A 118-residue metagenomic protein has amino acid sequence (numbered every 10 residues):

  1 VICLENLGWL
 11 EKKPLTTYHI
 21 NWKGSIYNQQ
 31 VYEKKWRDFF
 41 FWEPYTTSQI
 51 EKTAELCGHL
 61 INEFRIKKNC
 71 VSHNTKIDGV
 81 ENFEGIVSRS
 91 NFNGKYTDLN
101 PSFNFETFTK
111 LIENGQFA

Functional and structural regions predicted by a protein language model:
V1, W9-K12: Active-site microenvironments of hydrolase-like enzyme catalytic domains
V1-L4, T53: Active-site scaffold segments
C3-L7, S88-N91: Active-site-proximal beta-strand/loop segments in catalytic clefts of secreted hydrolases
K12-A118: Basic/polar, cationic surfaces and motifs that engage anionic cell-wall and phosphate/carboxylate ligands
